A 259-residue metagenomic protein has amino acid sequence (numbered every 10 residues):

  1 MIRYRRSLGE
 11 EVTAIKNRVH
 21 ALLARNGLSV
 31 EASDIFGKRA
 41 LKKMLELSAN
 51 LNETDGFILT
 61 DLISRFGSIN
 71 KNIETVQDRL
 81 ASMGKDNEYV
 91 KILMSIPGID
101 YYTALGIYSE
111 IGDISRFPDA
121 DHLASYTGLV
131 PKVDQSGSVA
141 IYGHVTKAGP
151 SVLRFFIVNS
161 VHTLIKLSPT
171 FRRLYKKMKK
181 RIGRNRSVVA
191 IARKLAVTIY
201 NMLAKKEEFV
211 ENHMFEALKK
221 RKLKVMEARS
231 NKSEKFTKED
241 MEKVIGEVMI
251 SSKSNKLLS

Functional and structural regions predicted by a protein language model:
M1-V90, E216-K219: Glycine-rich, often acidic, oxyanion-interacting loops/wings at catalytic, nucleic-acid, or phospho-protein interfaces
L8, I157, L195: Residue-level signature of catalytic and energy-coupling elements of molecular machines, predominantly ATP/GTP-dependent
E11, I15-R18, T103, D119 (+3 more regions): Residue-level detector of well-ordered alpha-helical segments, enriched for hydrophobic/aromatic packing positions
I15-K16, I73-E74, G112-R116, T163-T170 (+1 more regions): Short helix-capping/linker segments at secondary-structure and domain boundaries
D34, L59-I63, M83-D86, P97 (+2 more regions): Conserved phosphate/pyrophosphate-binding and hydrolysis machinery centered on Walker-type P-loop NTPases, extending
N72, V76-R79, M83, E110 (+5 more regions): Generic, well-ordered alpha-helical scaffold segments in large soluble proteins
K91-S95, Y101, L105-R184: Phosphate-backbone recognition surface of nucleic-acid-processing proteins
S138, L174-M178, I182-S259: Low-complexity, acidic/Ser/Thr- and charged residue-rich accessory regions of DNA metabolism proteins
